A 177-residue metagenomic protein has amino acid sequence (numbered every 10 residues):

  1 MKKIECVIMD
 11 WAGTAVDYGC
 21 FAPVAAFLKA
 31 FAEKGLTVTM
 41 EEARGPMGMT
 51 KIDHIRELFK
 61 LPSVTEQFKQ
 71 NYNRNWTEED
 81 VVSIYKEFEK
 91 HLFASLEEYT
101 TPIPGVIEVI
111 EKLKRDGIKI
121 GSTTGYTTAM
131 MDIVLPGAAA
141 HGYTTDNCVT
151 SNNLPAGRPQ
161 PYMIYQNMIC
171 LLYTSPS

Functional and structural regions predicted by a protein language model:
K2-I107, E111, R115-D116, D132: N-terminal helical cap/lid subdomain that shapes the substrate entry/recognition surface in HAD-like hydrolases
P46-M49, S122-G125, R158: Conserved residues at beta->alpha junctions
I107, K114-G121, G125-N152: Substrate-recognition/cap helix-loop segment adjacent to the acidic, metal-dependent catalytic center of Asp-based
M130, R158-P159: Residues that form or flank phosphate/diphosphate-binding pockets in enzymes that use nucleotide phosphates
P161-Q166: C-terminal cap/substrate-recognition subdomain and adjoining C-terminal extension of metal-dependent phosphatase-like
Y173-S177: Conserved small/polar residues in nucleotide/adenosyl-binding loops
